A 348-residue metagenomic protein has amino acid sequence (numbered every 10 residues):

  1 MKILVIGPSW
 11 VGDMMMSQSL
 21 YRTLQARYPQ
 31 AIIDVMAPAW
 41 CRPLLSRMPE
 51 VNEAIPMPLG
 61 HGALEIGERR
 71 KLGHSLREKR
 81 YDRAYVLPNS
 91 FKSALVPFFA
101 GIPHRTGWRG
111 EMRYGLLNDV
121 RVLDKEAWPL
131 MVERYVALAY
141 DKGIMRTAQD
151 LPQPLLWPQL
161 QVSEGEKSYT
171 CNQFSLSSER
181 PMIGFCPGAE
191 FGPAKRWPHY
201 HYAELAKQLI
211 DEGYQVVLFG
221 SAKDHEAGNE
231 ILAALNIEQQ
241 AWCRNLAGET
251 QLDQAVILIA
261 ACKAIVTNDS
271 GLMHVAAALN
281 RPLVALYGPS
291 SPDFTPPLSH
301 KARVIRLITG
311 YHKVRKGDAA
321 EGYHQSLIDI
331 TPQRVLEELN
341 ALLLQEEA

Functional and structural regions predicted by a protein language model:
M1-A348: Catalytic machinery of carbohydrate-active enzymes, primarily nucleotide-sugar-dependent glycosyltransferases
